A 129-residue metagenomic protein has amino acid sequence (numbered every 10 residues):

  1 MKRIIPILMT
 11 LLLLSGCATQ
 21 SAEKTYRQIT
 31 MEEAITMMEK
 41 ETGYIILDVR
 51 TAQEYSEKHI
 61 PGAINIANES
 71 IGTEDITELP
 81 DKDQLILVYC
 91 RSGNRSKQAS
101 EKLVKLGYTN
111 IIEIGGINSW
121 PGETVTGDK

Functional and structural regions predicted by a protein language model:
R3-P6, C17-M37, Q53-Q84, R91-K129: Rhodanese-like catalytic fold shared by cysteine-dependent sulfurtransferases and DSP/PTP-type phosphatases
T10-L11: Residue-level signal for mature regions of secreted extracellular proteins and peptides
I45-D48: Structural scaffold elements adjacent to functional motifs in cytosolic proteins
